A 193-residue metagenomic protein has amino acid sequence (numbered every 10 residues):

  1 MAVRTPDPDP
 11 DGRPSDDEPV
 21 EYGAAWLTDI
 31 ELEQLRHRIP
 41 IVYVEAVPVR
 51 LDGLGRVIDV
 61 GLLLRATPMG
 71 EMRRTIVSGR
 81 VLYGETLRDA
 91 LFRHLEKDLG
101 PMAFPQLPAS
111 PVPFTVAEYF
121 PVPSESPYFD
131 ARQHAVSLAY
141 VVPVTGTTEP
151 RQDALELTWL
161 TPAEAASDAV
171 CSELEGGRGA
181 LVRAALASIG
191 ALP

Functional and structural regions predicted by a protein language model:
A2, M69-R74, Q133, S137-P193: Nudix hydrolase/Nudix homology domain
A2-L54, F129-D130: Acidic, metal-coordinating catalytic segment for phosphate/diphosphate chemistry, firing primarily on the Nudix
I39-Y43, G55, E71, T75-I76 (+2 more regions): Short connector loops at helix/strand junctions that flank enzyme active sites, especially segments positioning acidic
A46, L91, Y140-V142: A structural signal for short, well-ordered beta-strand segments
P48-R50, L64, V144: Residue-level signal for short segments within beta-strands and strand-turn junctions of well-structured beta-sheet
L51, V57-I58, E96, P121-V122 (+1 more regions): A structural signal for the main folded, soluble domain(s) of proteins
G55-F104: Conserved Nudix-box catalytic region and its N-terminal flanking loop in Nudix hydrolases and closely related
G100-T148: Active-site segment of metal-dependent pyrophosphate-handling enzymes, primarily the Nudix hydrolase catalytic core
